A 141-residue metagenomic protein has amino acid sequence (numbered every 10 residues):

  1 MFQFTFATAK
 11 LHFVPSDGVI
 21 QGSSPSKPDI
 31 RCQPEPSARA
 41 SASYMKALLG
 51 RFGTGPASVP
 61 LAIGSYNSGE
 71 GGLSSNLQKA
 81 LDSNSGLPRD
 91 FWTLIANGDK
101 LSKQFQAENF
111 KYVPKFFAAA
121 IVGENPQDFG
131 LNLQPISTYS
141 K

Functional and structural regions predicted by a protein language model:
M1-S26, S37-M45: Substrate-binding/active-site groove segments that recognize and process beta-1,4-linked N-acetyl-hexosamine
V19, S24-P28, E35, R39 (+3 more regions): Extracytoplasmic and endomembrane cell-envelope/extracellular-matrix remodeling and assembly machinery
K46-G50: Outer-membrane beta-barrel proteins
